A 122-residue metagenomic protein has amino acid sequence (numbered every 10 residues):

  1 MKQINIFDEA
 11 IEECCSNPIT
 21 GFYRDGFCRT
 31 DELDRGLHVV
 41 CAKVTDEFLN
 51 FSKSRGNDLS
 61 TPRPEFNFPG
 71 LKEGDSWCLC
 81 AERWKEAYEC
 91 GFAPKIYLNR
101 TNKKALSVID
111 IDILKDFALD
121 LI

Functional and structural regions predicted by a protein language model:
M1-E47, L119-D120: Extended boundary segments
H38, E73, P94: Residues that flank catalytic or metal-binding motifs in active/ligand-binding sites
K43-D58: Short, basic/aromatic beta-hairpin or loop at an interaction surface
S60-N67: Short alpha-helix capping/helix-loop boundary micro-motifs
W84-S107: Short, compositionally biased
N102-I122: Glycine- and charge-enriched low-complexity intrinsically disordered segments
